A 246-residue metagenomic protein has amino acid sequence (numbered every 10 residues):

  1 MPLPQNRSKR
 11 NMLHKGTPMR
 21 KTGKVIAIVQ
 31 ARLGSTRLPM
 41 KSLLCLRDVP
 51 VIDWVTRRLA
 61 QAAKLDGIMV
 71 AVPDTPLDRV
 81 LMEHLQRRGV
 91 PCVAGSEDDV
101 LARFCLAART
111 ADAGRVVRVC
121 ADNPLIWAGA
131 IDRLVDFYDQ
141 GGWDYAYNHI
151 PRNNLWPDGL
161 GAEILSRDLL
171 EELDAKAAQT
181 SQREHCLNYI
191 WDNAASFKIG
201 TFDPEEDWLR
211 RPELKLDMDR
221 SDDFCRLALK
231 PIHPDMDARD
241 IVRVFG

Functional and structural regions predicted by a protein language model:
K15, R20, K215-G246: Hydrophobic helical membrane-anchoring modules
M19-L38: N-terminal nucleotide-binding beta1-loop-alpha1 segment
V51-I68, R87-R88: A short, N-terminal amphipathic alpha-helix
D74-D139: Short phosphate-binding loop-to-helix
R88, I126-E213, V244-G246: Conserved core of the sugar-phosphate nucleotidyltransferase
